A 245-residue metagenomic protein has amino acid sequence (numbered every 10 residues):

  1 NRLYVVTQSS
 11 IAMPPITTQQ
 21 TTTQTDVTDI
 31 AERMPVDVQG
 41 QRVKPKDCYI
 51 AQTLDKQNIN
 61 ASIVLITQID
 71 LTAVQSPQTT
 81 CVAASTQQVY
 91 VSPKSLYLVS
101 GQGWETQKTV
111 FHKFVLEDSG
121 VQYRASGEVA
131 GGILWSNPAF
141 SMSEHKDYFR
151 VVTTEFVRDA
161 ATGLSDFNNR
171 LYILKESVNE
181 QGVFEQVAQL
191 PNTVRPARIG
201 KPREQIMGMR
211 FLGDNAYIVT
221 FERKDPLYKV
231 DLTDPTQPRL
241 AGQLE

Functional and structural regions predicted by a protein language model:
N1-E245: Beta-sheet-rich non-transmembrane sensory/scaffold domains
